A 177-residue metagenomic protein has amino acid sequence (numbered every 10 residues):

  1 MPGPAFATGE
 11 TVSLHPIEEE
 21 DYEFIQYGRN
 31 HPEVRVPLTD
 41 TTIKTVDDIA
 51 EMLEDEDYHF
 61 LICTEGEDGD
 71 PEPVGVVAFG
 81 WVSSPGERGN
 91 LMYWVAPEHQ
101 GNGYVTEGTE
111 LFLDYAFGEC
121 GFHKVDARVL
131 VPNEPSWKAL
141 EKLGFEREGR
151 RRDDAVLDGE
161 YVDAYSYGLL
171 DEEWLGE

Functional and structural regions predicted by a protein language model:
M1-E98, E119, Y161-E177: GNAT-family acyltransferases
G9-T11, G103, G108, E148-A155: Glycine-centered small-residue hotspots that permit tight backbone geometry or close packing
T11-H15, K124, N133, R152: Short, cationic motifs built from Arg/Lys/His that form the positively charged side of catalytic pockets
I17, R128, E146-A164: Conserved catalytic-core motifs of GNAT/GCN5-like acyltransferases
K44, V131-P132, A155: Positions that flank functional sites
P73, G101, V105, V129: The catalytic Tyr-centered alpha-helix of NAD(P)H-dependent dehydrogenases
W94-V95, G101-G118, E134-K142: Conserved acetyl-CoA-binding loop-helix of GNAT-fold acetyltransferases
E119-R128: Conserved GNAT acetyl-CoA-binding A-motif
